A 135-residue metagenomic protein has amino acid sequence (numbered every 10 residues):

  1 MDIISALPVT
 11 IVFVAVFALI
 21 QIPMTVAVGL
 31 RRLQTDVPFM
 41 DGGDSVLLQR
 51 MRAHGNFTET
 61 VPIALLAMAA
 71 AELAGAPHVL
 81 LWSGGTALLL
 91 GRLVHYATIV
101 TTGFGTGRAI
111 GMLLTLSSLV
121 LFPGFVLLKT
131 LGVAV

Functional and structural regions predicted by a protein language model:
M1-P8, V46, R50-N56, E72 (+2 more regions): Juxtamembrane loop-transmembrane helix junctions in multi-pass integral membrane proteins, especially the extracellular
P8-D36: N-terminal signal-anchor transmembrane alpha helix
F17-I20, M24, A87-H95, S118-F125: Membrane-embedded alpha-helical transmembrane segments of multi-pass integral membrane proteins
V26-R52: Cytosolic, membrane-interface loops and tails of multi-pass inner-membrane proteins
N56-M68, L119: Core segments of transmembrane alpha-helices that mediate helix-helix packing or line hydrophobic substrate/ligand
A64-L65, A71-V100: Mid-chain, well-packed structural core segment of small domains
V94-V120: Interfacial loop-to-transmembrane junctions
G124-V135: Juxtamembrane boundary at the C-terminal end of a transmembrane helix
